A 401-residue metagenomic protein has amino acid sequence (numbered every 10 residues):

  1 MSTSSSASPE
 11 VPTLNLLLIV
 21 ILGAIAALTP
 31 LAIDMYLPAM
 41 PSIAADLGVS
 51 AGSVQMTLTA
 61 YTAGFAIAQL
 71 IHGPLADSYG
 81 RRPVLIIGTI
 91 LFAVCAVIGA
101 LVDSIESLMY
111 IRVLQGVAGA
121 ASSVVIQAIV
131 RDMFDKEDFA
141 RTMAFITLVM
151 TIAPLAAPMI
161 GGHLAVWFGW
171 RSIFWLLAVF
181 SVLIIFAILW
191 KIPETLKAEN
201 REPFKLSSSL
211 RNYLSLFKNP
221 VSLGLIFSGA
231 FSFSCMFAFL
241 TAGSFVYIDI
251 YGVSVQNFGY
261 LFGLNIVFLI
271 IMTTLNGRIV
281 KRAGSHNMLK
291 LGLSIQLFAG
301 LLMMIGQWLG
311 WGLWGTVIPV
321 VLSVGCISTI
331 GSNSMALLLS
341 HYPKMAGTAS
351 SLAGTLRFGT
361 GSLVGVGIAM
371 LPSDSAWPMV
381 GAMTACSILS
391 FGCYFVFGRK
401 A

Functional and structural regions predicted by a protein language model:
S5-V11, T195-I226: Juxtamembrane intracellular "pre-TM" segments in multi-pass secondary transporters
D46-G48, G80, L101-S107, A118 (+2 more regions): Helix-breaking motifs and short loop linkers at transmembrane-helix boundaries and internal kinks in secondary membrane
I67-E106: Conserved MFS/SLC helix-loop-helix module at the cytosolic interface between two early adjacent transmembrane helices
Q69-G80, M272-H286: Helix-to-loop junctions at the C-terminal end of transmembrane segments in multipass secondary transporters
L91-I98, E106-L114, W314-V320: Paired small-residue
S107, K136, A144-W190: Helix-loop-helix hairpin linking two adjacent transmembrane segments in secondary transporters
I111-I152: Cytoplasmic helix-loop-helix junction between adjacent transmembrane helices in 12-TM secondary transporters
N287-N333: C-terminal transmembrane helical hairpin of 12-TM major facilitator-type secondary transporters
